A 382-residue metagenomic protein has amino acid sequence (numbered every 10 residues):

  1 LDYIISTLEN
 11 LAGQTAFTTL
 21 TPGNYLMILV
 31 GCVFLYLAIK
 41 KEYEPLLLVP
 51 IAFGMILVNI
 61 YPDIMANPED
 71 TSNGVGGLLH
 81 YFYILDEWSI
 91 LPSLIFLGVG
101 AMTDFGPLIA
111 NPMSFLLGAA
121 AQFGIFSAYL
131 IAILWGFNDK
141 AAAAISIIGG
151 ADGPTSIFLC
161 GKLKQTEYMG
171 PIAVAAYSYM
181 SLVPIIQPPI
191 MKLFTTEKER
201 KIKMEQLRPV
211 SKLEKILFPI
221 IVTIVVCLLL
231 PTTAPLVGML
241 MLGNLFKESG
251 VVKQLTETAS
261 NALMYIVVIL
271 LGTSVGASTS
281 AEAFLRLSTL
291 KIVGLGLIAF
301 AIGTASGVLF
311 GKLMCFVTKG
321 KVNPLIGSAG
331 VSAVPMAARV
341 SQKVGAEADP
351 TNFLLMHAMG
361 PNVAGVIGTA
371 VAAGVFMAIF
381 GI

Functional and structural regions predicted by a protein language model:
L1-G74: N-terminal alpha-helical transmembrane segments of multi-pass membrane transport and channel/translocase proteins
L1-T19, Y25, T71, V75 (+3 more regions): Intrinsically disordered, low-complexity non-transmembrane regions of multi-pass membrane transporters
I60-H80, L97-I109, I131-A142, E282: Transmembrane alpha-helix boundary signature
W88, F96-M102, L117-S127, I131 (+3 more regions): Alpha-helical membrane segments and immediately flanking helix-loop junctions that form or couple to the substrate/ion
L108-Y129, S280-G307, A358-N362: Entry/N-cap segments of selected transmembrane alpha helices and their immediately preceding amphipathic helices
E167-I185, L295-G303, I326-A329: Alpha-helical transmembrane segments
S178-V251: Membrane-embedded hairpin module used as a gating/binding unit in multi-pass transport and secretion proteins
T223-G307: Transmembrane helical segments that form the transport core of multi-pass membrane transport proteins
